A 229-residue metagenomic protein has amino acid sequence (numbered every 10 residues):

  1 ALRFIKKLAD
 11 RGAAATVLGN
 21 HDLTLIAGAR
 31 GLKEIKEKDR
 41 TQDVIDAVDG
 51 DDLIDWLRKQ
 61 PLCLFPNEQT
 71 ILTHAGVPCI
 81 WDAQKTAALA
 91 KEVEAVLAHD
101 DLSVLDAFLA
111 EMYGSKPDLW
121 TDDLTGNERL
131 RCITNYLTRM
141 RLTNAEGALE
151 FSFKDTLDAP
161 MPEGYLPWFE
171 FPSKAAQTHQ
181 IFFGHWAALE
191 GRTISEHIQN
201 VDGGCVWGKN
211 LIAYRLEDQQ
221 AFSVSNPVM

Functional and structural regions predicted by a protein language model:
A1-R3, K7-G126: Active-site neighborhood of divalent metal-dependent phosphoester bond hydrolases
A87-M229: Acidic, His/Gly-rich catalytic cores of divalent-metal-dependent hydrolytic chemistry
